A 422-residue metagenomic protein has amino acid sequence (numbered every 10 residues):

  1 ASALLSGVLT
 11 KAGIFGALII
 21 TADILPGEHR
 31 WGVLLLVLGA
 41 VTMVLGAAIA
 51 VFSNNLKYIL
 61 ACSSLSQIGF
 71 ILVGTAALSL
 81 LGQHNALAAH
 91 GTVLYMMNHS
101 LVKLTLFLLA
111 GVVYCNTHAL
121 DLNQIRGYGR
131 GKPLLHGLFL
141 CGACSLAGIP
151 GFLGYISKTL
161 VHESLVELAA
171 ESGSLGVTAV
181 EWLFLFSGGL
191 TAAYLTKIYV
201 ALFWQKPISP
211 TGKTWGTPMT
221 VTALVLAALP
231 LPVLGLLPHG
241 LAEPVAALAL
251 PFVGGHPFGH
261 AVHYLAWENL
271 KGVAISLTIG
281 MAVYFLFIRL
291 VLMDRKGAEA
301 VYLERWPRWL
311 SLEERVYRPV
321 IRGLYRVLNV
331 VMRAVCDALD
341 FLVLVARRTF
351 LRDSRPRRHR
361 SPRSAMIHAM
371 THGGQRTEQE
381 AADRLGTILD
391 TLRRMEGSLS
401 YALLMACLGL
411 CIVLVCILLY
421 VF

Functional and structural regions predicted by a protein language model:
A1-G216, P230, L236: Hydrophobic transmembrane alpha-helices and their helix-loop junctions in integral membrane proteins
L5, L241-V273, V291-F422: Aromatic-capped, Gly/Pro-kinked transmembrane alpha-helices
A12, G39, G142, T220-G235 (+3 more regions): Hydrophobic membrane-spanning alpha-helices of multi-pass integral membrane proteins
R130-L134, G212-L229, L399-G409: Loop-to-transmembrane helix boundary motifs in multi-pass membrane proteins
S145-V161, A228-A249, A334, I412-Y420: Alpha-helical transmembrane segments and their membrane-interface junctions in multi-pass membrane proteins
G176-G188, A261-V283: Hydrophobic alpha-helical transmembrane segments
G188-L190, L231, S276-A282, C411-L418: Hydrophobic cores of alpha-helical transmembrane segments in multi-pass integral membrane proteins
G188-W204, L277-G297: Transmembrane alpha-helical segments in integral membrane proteins
